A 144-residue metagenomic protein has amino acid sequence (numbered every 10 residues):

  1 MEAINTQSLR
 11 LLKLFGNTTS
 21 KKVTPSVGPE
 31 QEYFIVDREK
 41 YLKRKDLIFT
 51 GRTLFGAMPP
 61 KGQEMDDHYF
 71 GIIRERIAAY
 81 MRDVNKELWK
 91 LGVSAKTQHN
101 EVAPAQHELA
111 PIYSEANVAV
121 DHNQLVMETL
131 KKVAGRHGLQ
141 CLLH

Functional and structural regions predicted by a protein language model:
M1-L143: Glycine-rich, acidic/polar active-site loops that bind/position phosphate-bearing ligands
